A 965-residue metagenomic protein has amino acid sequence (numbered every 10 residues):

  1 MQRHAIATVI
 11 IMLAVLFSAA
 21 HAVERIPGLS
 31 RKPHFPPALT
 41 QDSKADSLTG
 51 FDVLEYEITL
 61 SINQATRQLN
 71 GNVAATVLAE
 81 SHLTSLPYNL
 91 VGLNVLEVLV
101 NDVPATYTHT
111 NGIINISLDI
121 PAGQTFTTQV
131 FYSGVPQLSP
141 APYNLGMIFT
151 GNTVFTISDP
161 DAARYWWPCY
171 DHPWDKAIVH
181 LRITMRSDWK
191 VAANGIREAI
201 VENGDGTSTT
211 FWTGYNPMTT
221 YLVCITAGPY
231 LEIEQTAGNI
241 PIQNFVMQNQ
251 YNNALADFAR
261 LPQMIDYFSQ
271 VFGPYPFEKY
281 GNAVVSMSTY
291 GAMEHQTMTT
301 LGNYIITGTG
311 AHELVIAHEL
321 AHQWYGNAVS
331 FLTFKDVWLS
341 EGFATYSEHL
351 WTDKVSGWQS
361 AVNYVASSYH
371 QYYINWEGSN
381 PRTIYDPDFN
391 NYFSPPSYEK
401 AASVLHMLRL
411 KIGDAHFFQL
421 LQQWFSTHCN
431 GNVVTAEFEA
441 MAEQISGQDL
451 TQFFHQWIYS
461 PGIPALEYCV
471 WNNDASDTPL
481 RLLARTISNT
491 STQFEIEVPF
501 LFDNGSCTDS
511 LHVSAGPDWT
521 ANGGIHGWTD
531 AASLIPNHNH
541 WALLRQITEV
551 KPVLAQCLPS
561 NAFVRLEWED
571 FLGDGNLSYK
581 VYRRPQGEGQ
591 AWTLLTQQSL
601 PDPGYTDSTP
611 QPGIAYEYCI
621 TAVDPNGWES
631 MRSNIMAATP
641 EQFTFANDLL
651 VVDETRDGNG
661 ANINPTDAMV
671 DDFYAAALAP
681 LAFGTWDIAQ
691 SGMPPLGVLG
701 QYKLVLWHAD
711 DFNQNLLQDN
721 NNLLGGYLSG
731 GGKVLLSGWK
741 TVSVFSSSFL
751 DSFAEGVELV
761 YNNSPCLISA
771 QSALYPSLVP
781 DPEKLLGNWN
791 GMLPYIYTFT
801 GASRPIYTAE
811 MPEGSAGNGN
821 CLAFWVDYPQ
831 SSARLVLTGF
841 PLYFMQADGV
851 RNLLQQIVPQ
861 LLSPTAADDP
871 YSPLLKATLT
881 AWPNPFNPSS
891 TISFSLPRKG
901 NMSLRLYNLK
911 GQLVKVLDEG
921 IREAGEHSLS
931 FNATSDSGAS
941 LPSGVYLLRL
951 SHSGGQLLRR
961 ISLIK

Functional and structural regions predicted by a protein language model:
H21-N70, I148, T451-Q452: N-terminal, polar/Ser/Thr-rich
G71, D159, Y170-A317, Y346: Hydrophobic helix-coil surface modules that form long, contiguous segments used for peptide/substrate interaction
L301, G308, N659-S752: Helical hinge/lid and interdomain linker segments adjacent to catalytic or ligand-binding clefts that mediate domain
S394-L480: Amphipathic alpha-helical substructures
I547-G575, P612, P625-N647: Pro/Thr/Ser/Gly-rich low-complexity, intrinsically disordered linker/stalk tracts
A555-P559, A866-R898, L906-L913, S943 (+1 more regions): Surface-exposed, proline-anchored Ser/Thr-rich loop/turn motifs
F712-M792, T798-S803, L853-Q855: A glycine-rich, often tryptophan-bearing local segment used as a flexible ligand/cofactor-contacting loop or short
V916, I921-A924, S928-S930, S935-K965: C-terminal tail/sorting-segment detector
